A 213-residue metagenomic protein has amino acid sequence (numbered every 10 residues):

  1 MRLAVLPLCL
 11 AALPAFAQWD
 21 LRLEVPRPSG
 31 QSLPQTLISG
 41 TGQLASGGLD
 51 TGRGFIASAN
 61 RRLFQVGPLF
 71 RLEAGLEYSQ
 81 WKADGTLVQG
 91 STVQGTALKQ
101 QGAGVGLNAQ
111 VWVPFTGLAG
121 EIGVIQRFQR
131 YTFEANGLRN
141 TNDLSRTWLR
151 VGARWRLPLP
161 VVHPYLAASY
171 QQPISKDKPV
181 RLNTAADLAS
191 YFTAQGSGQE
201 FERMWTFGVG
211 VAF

Functional and structural regions predicted by a protein language model:
M1-L8: Sec-dependent signal peptide recognition, specifically the positively charged N-region followed immediately by
A12-P14: N-terminal signal peptide c-region/cleavage motif recognized by signal peptidases
A17-L87, E202-A212: Short glycine/proline- and aromatic-enriched beta-strand/turn motifs that initiate or cap beta-hairpins
L21, G120, L166-A168: Generic structural motif
R27, R53-L157, V162: Gram-negative (and chloroplast) outer-membrane scaffold detector with strong preference for beta-barrel transmembrane
S32-I38, Q43-A45, L149-F213: Predominantly the C-terminal beta-signal and adjacent terminal strand-loop region of outer-membrane beta-barrel
